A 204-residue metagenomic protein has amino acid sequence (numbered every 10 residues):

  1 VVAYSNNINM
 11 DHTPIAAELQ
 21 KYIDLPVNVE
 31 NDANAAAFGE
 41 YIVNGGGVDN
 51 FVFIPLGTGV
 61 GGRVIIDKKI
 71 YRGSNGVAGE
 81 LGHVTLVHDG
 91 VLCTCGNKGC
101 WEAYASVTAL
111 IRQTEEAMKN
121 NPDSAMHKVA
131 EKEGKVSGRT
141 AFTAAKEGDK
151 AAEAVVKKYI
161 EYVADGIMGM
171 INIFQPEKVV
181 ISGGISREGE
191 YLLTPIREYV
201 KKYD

Functional and structural regions predicted by a protein language model:
V1, A16-L25, G39-N50, I70 (+2 more regions): ATP-binding/phosphotransfer module of carbohydrate and carboxylate kinases, centering on a glycine-rich
V2-N9: A charged helix-plus-loop insertion that forms the helical arch/lid used to bind and gate nucleic-acid substrates
V27-N31: General beta-strand structural signal in soluble alpha/beta enzymes
D32, G57: Active-site glycine-centered loops adjacent to acidic/histidine catalytic or metal-binding residues that shape
A33-A37: Active-site-adjacent loop/helix segments that line or gate small-molecule/cofactor pockets in enzymes
N50-P55, G61-R63, T94: Short glycine-aspartate micro-motif
I66-D67: A cytosolic small-molecule/anion-sensing beta-strand core signal
V77-L86: Short, intrinsically disordered, charge-biased short linear motifs at domain edges
